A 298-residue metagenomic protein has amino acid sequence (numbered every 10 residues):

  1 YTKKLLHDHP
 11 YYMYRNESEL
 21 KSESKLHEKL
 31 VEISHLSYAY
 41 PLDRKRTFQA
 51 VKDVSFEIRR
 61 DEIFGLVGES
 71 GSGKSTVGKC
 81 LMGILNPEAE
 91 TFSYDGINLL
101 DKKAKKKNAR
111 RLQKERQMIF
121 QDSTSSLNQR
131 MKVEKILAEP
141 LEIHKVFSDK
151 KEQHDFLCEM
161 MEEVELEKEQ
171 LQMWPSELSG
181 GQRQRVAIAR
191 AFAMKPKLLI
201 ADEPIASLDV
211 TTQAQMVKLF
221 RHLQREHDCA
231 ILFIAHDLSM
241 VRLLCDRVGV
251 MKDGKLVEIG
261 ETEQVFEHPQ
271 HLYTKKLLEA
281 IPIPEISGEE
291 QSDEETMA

Functional and structural regions predicted by a protein language model:
V67-G68: The feature captures the beta-strand-to-loop junction immediately N-terminal to the Walker
M82: Helix-to-loop junction immediately C-terminal to a conserved catalytic motif
E90-D101: Conserved ABC transporter NBD signature motif
K151-E169, L278-E279: Conserved ABC ATPase "signature" region
W174-L178, Q182: Conserved ABC ATPase signature
V241-L243: A short, surface-exposed alpha-helical micro-motif characterized by mixed small hydrophobic and charged/polar residues
L256-G260, H268: ABC ATPase "signature
